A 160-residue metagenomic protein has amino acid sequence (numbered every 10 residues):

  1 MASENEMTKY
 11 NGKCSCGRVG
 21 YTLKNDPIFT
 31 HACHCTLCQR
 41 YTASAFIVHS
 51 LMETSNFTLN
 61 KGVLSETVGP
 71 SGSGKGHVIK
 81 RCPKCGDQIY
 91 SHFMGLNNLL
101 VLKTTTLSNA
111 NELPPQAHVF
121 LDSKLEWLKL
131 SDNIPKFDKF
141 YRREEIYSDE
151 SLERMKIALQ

Functional and structural regions predicted by a protein language model:
A2-K13, R18-Q160: A short Gly-Trp-Pro
